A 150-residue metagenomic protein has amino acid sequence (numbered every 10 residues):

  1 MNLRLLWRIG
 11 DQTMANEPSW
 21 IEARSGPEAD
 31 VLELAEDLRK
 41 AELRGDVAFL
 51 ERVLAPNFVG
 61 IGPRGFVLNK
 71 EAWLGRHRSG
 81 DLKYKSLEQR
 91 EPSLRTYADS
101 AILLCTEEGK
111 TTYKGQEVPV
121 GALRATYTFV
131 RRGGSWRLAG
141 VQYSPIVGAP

Functional and structural regions predicted by a protein language model:
N2-P150: A beta-strand edge to alpha-helix "cap/lid" segment located at domain peripheries
